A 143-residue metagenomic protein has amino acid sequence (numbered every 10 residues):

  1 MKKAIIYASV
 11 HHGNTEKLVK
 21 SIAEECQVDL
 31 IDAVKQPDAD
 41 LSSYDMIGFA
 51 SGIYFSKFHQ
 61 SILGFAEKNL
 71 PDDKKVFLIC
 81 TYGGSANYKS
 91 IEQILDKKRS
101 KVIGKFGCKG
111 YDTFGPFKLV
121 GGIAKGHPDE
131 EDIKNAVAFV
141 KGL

Functional and structural regions predicted by a protein language model:
K3, V10, E16, E24-D29 (+1 more regions): FMN-binding flavodoxin-like domain, especially the glycine-rich phosphate-binding loop
Q27-D38: A short beta-strand-loop structural module common to alpha/beta enzyme folds
